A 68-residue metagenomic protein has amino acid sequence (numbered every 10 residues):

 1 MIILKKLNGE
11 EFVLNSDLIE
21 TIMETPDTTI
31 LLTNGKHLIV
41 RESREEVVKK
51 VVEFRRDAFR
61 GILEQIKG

Functional and structural regions predicted by a protein language model:
M1-V13, D17-G68: Eukaryotic intrinsically disordered, low-complexity regulatory linkers and tails enriched in Ser/Thr/Pro
